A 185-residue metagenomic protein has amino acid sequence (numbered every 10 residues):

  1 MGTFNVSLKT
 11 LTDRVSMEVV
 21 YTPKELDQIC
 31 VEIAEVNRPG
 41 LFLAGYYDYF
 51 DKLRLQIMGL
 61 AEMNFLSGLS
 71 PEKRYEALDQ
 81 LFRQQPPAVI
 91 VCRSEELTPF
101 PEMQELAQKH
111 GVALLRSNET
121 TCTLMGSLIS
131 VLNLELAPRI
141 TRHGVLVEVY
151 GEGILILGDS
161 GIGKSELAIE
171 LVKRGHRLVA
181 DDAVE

Functional and structural regions predicted by a protein language model:
M1-F82: Gly/Thr-rich phosphate-binding loop signature of adenosyl cofactor/nucleotide-binding cores
R54-I57, P87-I90, V112-A113, G153-L155 (+1 more regions): Structural motif
G59-A61, R93-S94, N118, Y150-E152 (+2 more regions): Fold-independent oxyanion-binding glycine-rich loops and adjacent beta-strand/coil segments at enzyme active sites
Q80, L106, E170-L171: Hydrophobic/aromatic ligand-binding patch that stacks against planar heteroaromatic rings of cofactors or nucleotides
Q85-I90, S94-V131: Charged, amphipathic alpha-helical linker segments immediately N-terminal to NTP-binding catalytic cores
V131-G151: P-loop NTPase nucleotide-binding/switch module
A137, R174-E185: Short beta-strand-centered segment that lines the nucleotide-binding/catalytic pocket of NTP-utilizing
G151-V179: Glycine-rich phosphate-binding P-loop
